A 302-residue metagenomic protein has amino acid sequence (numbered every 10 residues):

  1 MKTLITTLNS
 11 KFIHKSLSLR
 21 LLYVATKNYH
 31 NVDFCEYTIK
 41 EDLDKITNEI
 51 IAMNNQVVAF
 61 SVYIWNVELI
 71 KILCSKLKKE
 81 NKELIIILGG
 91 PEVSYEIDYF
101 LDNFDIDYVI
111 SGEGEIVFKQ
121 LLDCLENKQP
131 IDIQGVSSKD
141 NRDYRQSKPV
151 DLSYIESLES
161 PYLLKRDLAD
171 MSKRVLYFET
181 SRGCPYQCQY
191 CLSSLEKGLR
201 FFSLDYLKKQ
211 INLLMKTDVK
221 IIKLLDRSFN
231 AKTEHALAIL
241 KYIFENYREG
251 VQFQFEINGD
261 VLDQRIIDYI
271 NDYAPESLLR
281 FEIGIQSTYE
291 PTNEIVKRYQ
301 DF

Functional and structural regions predicted by a protein language model:
M1, H30, L84-I85, G250-V251 (+1 more regions): A structural micro-motif
M1-L17: A short, flexible N-terminal coil/short beta segment enriched in small residues
K2, S18, A25-T26, D33-P149: Glycine-rich beta-alpha loop elements in corrinoid/cobalamin-binding modules across cobalamin-dependent enzymes
T7, F34-T38, S61, L195 (+1 more regions): Residue-level recognition of beta-strand->loop/alpha-helix junctions
K15-E36, S75, D170-L176, S181 (+2 more regions): Mobile, glycine- and charge-enriched loop segments and immediately flanking short secondary-structure elements within
A25-Y29, K76-E80, N103-F104, C124 (+3 more regions): Alpha-helical structural signal in soluble globular domains
E159-F302: Radical SAM [4Fe-4S] cluster-binding motif and immediate context
